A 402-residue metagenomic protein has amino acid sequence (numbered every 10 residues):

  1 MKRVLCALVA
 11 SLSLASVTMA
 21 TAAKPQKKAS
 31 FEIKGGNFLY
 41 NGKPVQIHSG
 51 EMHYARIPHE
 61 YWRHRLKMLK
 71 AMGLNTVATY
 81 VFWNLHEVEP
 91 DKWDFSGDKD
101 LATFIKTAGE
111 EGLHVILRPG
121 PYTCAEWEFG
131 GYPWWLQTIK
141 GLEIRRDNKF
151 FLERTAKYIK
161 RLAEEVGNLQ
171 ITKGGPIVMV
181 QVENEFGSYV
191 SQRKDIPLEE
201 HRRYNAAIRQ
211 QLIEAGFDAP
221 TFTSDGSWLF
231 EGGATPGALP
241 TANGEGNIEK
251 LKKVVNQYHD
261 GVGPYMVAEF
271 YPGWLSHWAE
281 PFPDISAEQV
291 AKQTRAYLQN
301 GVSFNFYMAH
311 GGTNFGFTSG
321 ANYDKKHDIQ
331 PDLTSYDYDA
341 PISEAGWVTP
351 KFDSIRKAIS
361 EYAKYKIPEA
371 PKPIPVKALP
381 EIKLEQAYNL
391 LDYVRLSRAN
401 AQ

Functional and structural regions predicted by a protein language model:
M1-V4: Positively charged n-region of N-terminal signal peptides that target proteins for export
A7-S16: Bacterial N-terminal signal peptides
T21-T76, K106: N-terminal carbohydrate-binding accessory modules
H59-A71, D98-A102, K106, A156 (+5 more regions): Amphipathic, non-transmembrane alpha-helical secondary structure
W62-E128, R209-E214: Aromatic-lined substrate-binding rim segments of carbohydrate-active enzymes
Y80-K92, G97, A125-F150, K325-D339: Aromatic- and acidic-residue-enriched carbohydrate-binding clefts of CAZyme catalytic domains
L117, P121-R154, L162-F306: Substrate-binding/catalytic cleft of secreted carbohydrate-active enzymes, primarily glycoside hydrolases
T155-V166, K173-Q181, G187-S188, Q192 (+6 more regions): Carbohydrate-binding surfaces of carbohydrate-active enzymes
